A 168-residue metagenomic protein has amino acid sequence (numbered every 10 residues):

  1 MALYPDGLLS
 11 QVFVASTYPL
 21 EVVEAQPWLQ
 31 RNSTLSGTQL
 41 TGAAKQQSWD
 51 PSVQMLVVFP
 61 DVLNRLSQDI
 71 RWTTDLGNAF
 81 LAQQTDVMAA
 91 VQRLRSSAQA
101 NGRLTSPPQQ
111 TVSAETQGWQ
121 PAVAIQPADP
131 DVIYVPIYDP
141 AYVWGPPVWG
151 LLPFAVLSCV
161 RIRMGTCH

Functional and structural regions predicted by a protein language model:
M1-H168: N-terminal low-complexity segments enriched in Gly/Pro/Tyr/Ser
